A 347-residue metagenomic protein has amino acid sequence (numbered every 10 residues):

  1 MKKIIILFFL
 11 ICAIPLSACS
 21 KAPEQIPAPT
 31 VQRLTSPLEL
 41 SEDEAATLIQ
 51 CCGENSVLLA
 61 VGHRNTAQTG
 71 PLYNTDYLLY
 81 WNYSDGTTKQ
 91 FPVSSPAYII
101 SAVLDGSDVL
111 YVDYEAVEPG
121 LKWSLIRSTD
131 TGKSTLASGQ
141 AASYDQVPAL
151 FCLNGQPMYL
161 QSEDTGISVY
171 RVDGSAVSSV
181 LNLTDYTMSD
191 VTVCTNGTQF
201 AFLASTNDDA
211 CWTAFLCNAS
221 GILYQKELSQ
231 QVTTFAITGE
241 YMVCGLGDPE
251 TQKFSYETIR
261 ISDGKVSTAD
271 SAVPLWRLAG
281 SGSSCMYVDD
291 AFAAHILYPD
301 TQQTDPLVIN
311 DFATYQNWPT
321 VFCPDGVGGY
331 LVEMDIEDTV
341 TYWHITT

Functional and structural regions predicted by a protein language model:
P15-A18: C-terminal motif of bacterial Sec signal peptides marking the signal peptidase cleavage site
P23-L48: A short helix->beta-strand "capping" segment at the edge of beta-propeller domains
R33-S41, T87-V93, K133-A141, A176-L183 (+3 more regions): A short beta-strand motif characteristic of beta-propeller blades
D43-E54, P96-G106, A142-N154, D185-N196 (+3 more regions): Repeated scaffold domains used in trafficking and secretory/extracellular systems, primarily beta-propellers
L58-V61, Y111-D113, Y159-Q161, A201-A204 (+3 more regions): Residue position within the beta-strands of beta-propeller blades
T66-L79, V117-I126, D164-Y170, D208-F215 (+3 more regions): Structural motif
N82-G86, S128-G132, R171-S175, C217-G221 (+3 more regions): Short loop/turn segments that connect beta-strands within beta-propeller blades
Q316-T347: Blade-level signature of beta-propeller repeat domains, shared across WD40, Kelch, NHL, RCC1 and BNR/Asp-box propellers
